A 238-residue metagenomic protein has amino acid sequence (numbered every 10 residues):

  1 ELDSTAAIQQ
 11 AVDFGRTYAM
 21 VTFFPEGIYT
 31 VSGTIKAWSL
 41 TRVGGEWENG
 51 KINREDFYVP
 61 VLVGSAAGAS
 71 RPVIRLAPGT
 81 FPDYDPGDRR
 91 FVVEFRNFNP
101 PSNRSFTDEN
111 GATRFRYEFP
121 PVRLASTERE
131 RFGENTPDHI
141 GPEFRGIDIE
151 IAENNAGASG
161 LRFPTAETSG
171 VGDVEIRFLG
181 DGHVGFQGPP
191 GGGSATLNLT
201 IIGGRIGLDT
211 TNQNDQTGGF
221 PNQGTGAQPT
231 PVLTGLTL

Functional and structural regions predicted by a protein language model:
E1-L238: Extracellular/periplasmic carbohydrate-active domains that bind, remodel, or depolymerize complex polysaccharides
